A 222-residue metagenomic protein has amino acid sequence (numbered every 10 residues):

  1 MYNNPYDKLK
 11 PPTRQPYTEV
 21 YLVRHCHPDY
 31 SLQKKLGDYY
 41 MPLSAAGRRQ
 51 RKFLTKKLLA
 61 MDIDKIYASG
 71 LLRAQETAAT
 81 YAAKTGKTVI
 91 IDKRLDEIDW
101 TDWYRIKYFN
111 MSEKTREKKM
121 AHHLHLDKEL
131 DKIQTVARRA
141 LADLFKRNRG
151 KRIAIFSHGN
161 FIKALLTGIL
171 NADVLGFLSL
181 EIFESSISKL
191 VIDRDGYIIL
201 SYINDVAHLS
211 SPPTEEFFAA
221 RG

Functional and structural regions predicted by a protein language model:
M1-I91: Active-site-proximal alpha-helix that buttresses catalytic centers in soluble enzyme cores
M1-Y17, I90, I98-F109, K146 (+2 more regions): Acidic, low-complexity terminal tails and accessory targeting/binding regions of phosphate-metabolizing enzymes
V20, K151-N160: Generic beta-sheet signal
C26, G159, V206: Active-site metal-binding loops of divalent metal-dependent hydrolases
M41-P42, A83-R139: Phosphate-handling substructures
A68-S69, T135, F156-S157: Short beta-strand scaffold positions
T80, A164, G168: Active-site signature of alpha/beta-hydrolase-fold catalytic machinery across serine- and Asp/Cys-nucleophile hydrolases
